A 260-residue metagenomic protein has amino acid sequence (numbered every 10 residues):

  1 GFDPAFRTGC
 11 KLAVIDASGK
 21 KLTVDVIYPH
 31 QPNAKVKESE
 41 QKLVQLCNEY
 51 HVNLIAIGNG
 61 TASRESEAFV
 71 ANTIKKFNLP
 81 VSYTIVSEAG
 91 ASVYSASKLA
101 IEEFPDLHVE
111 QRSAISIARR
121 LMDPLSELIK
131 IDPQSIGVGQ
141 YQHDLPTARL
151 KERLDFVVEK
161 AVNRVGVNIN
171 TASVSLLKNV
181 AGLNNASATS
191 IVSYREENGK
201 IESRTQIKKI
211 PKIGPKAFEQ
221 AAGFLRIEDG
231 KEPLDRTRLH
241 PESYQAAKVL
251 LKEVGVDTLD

Functional and structural regions predicted by a protein language model:
F2, R7-D155: Phosphate- and other anionic-substrate recognition elements at nucleic-acid/protein interfaces
P29-H30, I57, F104-P105, K160-R164 (+2 more regions): Short, contiguous strand/loop micro-motifs
L46, Y50, T73, F77 (+8 more regions): Change "in soluble alpha/beta enzymes" to "in soluble alpha/beta proteins
Y83, L99, Q140, V157-E159 (+4 more regions): Homeobox/homeodomain signature
S87-Y94, L150, A161, I191 (+1 more regions): N-proximal short alpha-helices
D123-Y194: Charge-patterned, long linear interaction tracts outside catalytic cores
R164-D260: Accessory alpha-helical DNA-binding modules that contact the DNA backbone or grooves
